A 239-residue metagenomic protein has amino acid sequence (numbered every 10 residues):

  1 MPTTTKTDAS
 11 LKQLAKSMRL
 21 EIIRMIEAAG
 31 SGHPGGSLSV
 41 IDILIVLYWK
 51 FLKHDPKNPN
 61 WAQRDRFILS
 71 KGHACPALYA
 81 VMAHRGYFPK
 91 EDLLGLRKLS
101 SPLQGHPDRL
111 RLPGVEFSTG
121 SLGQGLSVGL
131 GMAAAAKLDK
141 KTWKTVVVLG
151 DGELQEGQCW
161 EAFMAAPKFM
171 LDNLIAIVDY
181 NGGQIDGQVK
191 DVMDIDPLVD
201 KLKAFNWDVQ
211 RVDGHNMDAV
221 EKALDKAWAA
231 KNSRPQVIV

Functional and structural regions predicted by a protein language model:
M1-V146: Thiamine diphosphate
K53-N60, R64-R66, H106-V239: Glycine-rich ThDP/TPP pyrophosphate-binding loop and its adjacent helix/strand module within ThDP-dependent enzymes
